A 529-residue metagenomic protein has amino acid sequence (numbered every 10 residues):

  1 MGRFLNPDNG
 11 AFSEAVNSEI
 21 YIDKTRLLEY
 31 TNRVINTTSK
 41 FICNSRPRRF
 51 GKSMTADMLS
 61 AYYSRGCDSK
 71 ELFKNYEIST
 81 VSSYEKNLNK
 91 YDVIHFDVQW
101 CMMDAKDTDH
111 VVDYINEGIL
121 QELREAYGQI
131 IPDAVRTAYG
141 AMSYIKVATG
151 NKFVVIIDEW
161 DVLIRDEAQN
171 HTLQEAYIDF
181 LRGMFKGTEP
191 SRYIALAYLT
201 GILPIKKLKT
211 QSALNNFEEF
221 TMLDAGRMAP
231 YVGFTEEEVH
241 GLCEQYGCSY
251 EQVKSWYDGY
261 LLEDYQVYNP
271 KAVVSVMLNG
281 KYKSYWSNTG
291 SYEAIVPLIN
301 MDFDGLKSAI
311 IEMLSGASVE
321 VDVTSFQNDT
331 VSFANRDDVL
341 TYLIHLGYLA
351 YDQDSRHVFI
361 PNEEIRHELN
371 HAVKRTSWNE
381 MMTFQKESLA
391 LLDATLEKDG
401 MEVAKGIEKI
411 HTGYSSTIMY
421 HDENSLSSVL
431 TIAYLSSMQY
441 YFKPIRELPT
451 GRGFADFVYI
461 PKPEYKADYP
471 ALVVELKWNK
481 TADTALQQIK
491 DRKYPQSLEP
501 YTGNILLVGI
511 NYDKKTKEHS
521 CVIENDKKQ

Functional and structural regions predicted by a protein language model:
M1-D422, Y440-Y441, I445: Phosphate-binding site recognition
Y144-T149, M438-D468: Active-site metal-binding core of divalent-cation-utilizing nuclease and nuclease-like domains
V154, P470-V474, L506: Structural motif
Q174-F180, W478-P495: Mg2+/Mn2+-dependent nuclease catalytic core
M184-S191, T341-L349, T431-S436, Q488-V508: Metal-dependent nuclease catalytic cores in nucleic-acid-processing enzymes, especially RNase H-like/related
L430, A455-P461, Y469-K480, R492: Conserved catalytic cores of phosphodiester-cleaving nucleases, focusing on short active-site segments
S497, G503-Q529: Domain-level recognition of nuclease-like catalytic cores that cleave nucleotide substrates
